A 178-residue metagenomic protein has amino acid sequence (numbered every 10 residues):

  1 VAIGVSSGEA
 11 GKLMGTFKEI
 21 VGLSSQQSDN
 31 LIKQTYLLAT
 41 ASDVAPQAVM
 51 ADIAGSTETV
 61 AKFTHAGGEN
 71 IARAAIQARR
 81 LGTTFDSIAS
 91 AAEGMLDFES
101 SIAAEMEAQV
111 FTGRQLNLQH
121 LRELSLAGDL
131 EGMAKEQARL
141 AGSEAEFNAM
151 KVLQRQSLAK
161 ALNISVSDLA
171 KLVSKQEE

Functional and structural regions predicted by a protein language model:
V1-E178: Amphipathic alpha-helical assembly segments that mediate oligomerization or membrane-associated assembly across
